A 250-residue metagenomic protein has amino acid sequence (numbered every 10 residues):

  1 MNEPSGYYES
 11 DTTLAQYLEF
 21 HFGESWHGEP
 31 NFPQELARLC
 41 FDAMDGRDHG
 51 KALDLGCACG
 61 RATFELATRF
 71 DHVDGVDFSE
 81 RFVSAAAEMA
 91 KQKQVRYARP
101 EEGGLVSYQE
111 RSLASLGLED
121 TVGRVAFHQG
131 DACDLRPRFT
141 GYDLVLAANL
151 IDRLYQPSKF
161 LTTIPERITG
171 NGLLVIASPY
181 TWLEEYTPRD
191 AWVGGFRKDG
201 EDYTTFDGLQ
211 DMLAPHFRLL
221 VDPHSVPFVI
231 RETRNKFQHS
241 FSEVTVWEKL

Functional and structural regions predicted by a protein language model:
H27-H49: Conserved alpha-helix/loop element of class I SAM-dependent methyltransferases that forms part of the SAM/SAH-binding
D48-A58, D74: Conserved class I S-adenosyl-L-methionine
S79: Conserved SAM/SAH-binding beta-strand->alpha-helix loop
K91-C133: S-adenosyl-L-methionine
E102, T187-D222: Conserved Class I S-adenosyl-L-methionine
C133-V145: A short acidic, Gly/Pro-enriched loop at the edge of an enzyme's catalytic core that lines a small-molecule cofactor
S158-G170: A short glycine-rich, Lys/Arg-flanked "PGG" loop and its adjoining helix->strand segment in the class I
N171-P179: Conserved beta-strand signature within the Rossmann-like core of class I S-adenosyl-L-methionine
